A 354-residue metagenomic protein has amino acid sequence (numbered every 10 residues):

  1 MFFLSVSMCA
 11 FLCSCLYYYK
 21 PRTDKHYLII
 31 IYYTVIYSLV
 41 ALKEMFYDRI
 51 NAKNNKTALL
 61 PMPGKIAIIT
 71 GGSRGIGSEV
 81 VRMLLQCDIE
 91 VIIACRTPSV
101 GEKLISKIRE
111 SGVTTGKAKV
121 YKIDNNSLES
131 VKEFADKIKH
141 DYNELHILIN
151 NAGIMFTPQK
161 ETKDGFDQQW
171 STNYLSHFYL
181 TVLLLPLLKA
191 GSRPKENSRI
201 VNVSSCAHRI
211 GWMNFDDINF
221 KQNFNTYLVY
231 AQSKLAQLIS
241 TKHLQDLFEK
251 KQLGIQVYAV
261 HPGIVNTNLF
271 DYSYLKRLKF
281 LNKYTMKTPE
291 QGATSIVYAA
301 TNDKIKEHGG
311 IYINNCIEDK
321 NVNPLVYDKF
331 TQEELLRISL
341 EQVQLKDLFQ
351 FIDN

Functional and structural regions predicted by a protein language model:
M1-M45, K304-N354: C-terminal tail/cap regions
Y17-I36, V40, E44-Y272, Q342-N354: Rossmann-fold NAD(P)H-dependent dehydrogenase/reductase core
I93, I123, Y284, P324-Y327: Pocket-edge positions in alpha/beta enzyme catalytic cores
S99, E129, D164, E290 (+2 more regions): Generic alpha-helical secondary structure signal
V131, S233, A259, L281-V322 (+1 more regions): C-terminal helical subdomain
D216-F224, S273-L281, C316-K320: Short glycine/proline- and charge-enriched loop/turn segments that cap or connect secondary-structure elements
H243, S295-Y298, I338: Generic recognition of well-ordered alpha-helical segments
